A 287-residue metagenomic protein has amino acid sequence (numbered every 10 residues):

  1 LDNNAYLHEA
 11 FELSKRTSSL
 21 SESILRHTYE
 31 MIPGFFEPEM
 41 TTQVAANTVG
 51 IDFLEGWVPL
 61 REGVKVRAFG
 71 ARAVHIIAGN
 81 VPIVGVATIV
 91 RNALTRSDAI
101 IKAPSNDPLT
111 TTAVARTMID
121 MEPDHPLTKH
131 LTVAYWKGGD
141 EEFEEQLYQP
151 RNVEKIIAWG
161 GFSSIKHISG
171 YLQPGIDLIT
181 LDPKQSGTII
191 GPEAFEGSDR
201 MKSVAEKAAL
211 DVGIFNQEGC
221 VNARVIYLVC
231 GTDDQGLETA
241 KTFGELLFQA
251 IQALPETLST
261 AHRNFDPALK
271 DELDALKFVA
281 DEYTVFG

Functional and structural regions predicted by a protein language model:
L1-G70: N-terminal Rossmann-like NAD(P)+-binding subdomain of aldehyde/semialdehyde dehydrogenases
N4-A5, M118, E122, L172-I176 (+3 more regions): Structural signal for hydrophobic packing residues in well-ordered secondary-structure cores of soluble enzyme domains
T41-A46, G50-E122: Conserved small-residue-rich beta-alpha loop and adjacent elements that most often cradle the phosphate/pyrophosphate
G85-V86, T111, I165-S169, I190 (+1 more regions): Short glycine-/acidic-enriched loop or helix-start segments at secondary-structure transitions that form or flank
A113-T117, H167, L246: Alpha-helical scaffold elements adjacent to nucleotide-binding pockets in ATP/GTP-utilizing enzyme cores
E122-I226, C230-T232: Conserved NAD(P)+-binding/catalytic subdomain of aldehyde/semialdehyde dehydrogenases
I214-A223, Y227-G287: NAD(P)-dependent aldehyde/semialdehyde dehydrogenase
